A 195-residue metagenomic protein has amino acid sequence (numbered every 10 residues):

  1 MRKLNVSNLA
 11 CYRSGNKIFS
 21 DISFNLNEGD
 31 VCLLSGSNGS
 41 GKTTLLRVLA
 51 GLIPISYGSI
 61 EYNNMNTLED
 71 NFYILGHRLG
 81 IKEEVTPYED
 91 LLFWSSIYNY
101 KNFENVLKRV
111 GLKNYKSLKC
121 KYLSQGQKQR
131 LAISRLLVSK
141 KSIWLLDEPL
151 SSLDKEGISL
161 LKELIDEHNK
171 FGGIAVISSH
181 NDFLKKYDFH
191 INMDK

Functional and structural regions predicted by a protein language model:
L4-V6, I18-D21, L153: Conserved structural motif at the start of ABC-family nucleotide-binding domains
A50: Helix-to-loop junction immediately C-terminal to a conserved catalytic motif
I55-D70: Conserved ABC transporter NBD signature motif
R78, E83-N102: Q-loop/switch helix immediately C-terminal to the Walker
K101-K116: Conserved ABC ATPase "signature" region
I133, G172: Hydrophobic anchor residue at the start of the ABC signature
W144-E148: Catalytic Walker B motif of ABC-type/P-loop ATPase nucleotide-binding domains
